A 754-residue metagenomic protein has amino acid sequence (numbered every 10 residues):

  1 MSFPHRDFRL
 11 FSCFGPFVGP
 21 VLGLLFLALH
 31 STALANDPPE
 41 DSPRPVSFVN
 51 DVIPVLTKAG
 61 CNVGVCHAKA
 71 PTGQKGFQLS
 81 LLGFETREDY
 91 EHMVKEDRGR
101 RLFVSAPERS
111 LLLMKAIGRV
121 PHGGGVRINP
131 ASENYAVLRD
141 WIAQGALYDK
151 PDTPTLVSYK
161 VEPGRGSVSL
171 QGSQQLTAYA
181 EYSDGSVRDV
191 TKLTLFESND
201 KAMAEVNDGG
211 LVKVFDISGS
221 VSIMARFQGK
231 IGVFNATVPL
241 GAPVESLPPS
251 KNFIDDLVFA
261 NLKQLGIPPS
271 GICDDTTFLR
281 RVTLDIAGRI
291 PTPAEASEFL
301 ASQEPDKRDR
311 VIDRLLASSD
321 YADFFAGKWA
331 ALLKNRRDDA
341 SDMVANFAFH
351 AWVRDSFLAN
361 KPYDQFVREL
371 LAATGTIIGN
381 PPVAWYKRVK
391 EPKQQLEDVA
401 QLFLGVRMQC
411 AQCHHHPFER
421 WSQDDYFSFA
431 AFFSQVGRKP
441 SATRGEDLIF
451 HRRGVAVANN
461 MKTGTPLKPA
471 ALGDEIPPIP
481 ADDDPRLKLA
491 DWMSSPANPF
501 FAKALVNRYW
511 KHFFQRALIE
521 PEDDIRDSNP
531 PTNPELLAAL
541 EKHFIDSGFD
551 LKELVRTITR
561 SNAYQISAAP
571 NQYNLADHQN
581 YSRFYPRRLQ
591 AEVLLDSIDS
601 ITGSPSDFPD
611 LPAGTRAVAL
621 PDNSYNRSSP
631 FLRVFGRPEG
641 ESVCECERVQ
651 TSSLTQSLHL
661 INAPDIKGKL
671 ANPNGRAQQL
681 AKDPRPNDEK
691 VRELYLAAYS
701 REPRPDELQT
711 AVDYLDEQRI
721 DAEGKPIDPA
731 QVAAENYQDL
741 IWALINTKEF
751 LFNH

Functional and structural regions predicted by a protein language model:
M1-F14: N-terminal secretory signal peptides that target proteins for export/translocation
G15-S31: Bacterial N-terminal signal peptides
N36-A136, D152-E181, S186-K251, R281 (+6 more regions): Solvent-exposed helix-loop boundary motif
K58-A59, G405, Q412, N746: Conserved beta-strand->loop/alpha-helix structural units within folded catalytic cores of enzymes with alpha/beta
I128-L147, T655-N662, I666, L670-A671: Catalytic cores of secreted or luminal carbohydrate-active enzymes
S246-D320, A326-D610, C646-E647, K667-N736 (+1 more regions): Primarily short, surface-exposed interaction patches in extracytoplasmic proteins
T602, D607-Y625, F631-R648, S652-H659: Long, His/Glu/Asp-enriched segments that create or flank divalent metal/ion-associated functional microenvironments
L740: Globin-like tetrapyrrole-binding proteins
